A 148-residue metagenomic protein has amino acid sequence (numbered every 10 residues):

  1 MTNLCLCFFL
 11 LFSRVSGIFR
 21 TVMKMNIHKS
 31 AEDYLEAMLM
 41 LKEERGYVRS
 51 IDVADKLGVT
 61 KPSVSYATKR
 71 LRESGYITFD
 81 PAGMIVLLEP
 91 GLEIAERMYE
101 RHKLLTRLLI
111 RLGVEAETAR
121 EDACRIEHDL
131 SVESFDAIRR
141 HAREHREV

Functional and structural regions predicted by a protein language model:
L4-F8, E121-V148: C-terminal regulatory/oligomerization modules of transcriptional regulators
L11-R14, I18-T21: Short, positively charged and aromatic/hydrophobic N-terminal segments
M25-V59: N-terminal helix-turn-helix DNA-binding core of bacterial DNA-binding proteins
S50-P81: Canonical helix-turn-helix DNA-binding module
K56, I94, R111: Residues within the alpha-helical elements of helix-turn-helix
G83-R101: Basic, amphipathic "hinge/linker" alpha-helix immediately C-terminal to the N-terminal HTH DNA-binding motif
R97-V132: Arg/Lys-rich, alpha-helical DNA-contact motif
